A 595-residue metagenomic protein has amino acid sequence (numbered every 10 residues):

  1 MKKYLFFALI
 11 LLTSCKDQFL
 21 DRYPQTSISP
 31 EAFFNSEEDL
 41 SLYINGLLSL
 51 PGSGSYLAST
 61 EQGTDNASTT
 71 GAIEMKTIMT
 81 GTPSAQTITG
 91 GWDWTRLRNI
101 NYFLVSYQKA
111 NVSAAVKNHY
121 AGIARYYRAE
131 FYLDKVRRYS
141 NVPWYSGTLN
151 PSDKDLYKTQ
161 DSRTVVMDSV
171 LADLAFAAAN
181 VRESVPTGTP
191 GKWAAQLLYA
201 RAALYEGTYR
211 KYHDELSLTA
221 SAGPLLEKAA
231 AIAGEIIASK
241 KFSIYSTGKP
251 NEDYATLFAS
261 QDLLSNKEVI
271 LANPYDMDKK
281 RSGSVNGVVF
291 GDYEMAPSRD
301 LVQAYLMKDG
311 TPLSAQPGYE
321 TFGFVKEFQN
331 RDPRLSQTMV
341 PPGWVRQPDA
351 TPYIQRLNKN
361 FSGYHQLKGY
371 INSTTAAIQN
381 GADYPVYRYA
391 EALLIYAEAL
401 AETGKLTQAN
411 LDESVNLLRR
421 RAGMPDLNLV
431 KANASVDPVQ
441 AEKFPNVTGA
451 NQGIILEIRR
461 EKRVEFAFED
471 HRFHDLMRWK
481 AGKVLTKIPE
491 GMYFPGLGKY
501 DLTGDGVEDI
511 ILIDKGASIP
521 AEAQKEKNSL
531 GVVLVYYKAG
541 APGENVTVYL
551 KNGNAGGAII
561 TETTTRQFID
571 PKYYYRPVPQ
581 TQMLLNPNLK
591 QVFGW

Functional and structural regions predicted by a protein language model:
M1-Q25: Bacterial Sec-dependent N-terminal signal peptides
C15-K16, D93-R96, S169, Y254-L306 (+2 more regions): Long, intrinsically disordered, low-complexity segments
K16-M75, M167, A175-F176, T189-Q196 (+4 more regions): An aromatic- and glycine-enriched ligand-binding surface/loop that stacks and positions planar moieties
E38-P51, A72-Y139, K154-D168, A172-T189 (+7 more regions): Conserved, well-structured interaction surfaces
T321-Y389, N588-W595: Flexible, polar/acidic helix-loop-strand segments at domain edges
